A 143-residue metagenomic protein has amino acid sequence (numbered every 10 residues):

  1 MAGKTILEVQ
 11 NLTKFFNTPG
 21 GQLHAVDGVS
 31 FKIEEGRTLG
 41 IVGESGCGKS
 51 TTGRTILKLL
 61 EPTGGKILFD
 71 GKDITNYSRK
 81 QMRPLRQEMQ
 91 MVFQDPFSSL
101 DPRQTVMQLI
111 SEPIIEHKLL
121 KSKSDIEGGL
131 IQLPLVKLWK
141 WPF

Functional and structural regions predicted by a protein language model:
M1-F143: ABC transporter nucleotide-binding domains
